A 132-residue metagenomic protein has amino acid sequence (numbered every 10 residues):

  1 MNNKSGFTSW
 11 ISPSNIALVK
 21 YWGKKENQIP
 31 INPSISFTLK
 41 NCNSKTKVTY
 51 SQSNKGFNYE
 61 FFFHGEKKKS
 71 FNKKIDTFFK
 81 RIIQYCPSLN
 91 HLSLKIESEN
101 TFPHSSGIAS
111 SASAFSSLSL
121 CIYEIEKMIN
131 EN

Functional and structural regions predicted by a protein language model:
M1-S106, L120-E131: ATP-binding N-lobe of GHMP and related small-molecule kinases
I108-S110: Active-site nucleophile and cofactor-binding loops and adjacent substrate-binding regions of central metabolic enzymes
A112-C121: Short amphipathic alpha-helical face segments that pack within enzyme cores and frequently flank/anchor catalytic
